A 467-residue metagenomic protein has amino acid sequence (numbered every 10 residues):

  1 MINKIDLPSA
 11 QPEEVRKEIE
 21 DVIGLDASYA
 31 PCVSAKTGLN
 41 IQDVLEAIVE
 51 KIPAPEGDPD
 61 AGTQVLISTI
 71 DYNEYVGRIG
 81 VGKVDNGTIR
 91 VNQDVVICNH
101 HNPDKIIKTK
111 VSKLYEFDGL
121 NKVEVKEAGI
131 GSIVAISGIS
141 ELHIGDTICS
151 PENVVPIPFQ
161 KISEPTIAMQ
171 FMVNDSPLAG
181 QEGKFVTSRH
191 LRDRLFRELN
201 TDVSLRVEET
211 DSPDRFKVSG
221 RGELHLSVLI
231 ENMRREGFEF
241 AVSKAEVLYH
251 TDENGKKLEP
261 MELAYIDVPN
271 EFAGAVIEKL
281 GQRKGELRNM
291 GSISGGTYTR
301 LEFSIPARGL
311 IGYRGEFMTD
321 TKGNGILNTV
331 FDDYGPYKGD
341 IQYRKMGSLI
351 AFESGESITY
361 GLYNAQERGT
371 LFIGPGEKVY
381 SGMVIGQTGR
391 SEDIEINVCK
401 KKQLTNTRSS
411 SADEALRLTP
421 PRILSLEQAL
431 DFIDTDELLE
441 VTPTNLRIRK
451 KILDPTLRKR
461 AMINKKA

Functional and structural regions predicted by a protein language model:
K4-A27, E46: GTPase G-domain guanine-specificity segment
K4-S9, A35-N40, D71-E74, N86-I89 (+13 more regions): Conserved nucleotide-binding/hydrolysis micro-motifs of P-loop NTPases
I19, D146-C149, K217, E223-E239 (+4 more regions): Charge-rich, low-aromatic oligomerization/scaffolding segments with amphipathic character
I23-I144, I148, E246, A264-D267 (+3 more regions): Conserved catalytic-core segments of large NTP-driven translation/proteostasis enzymes
D85-P213, R235: Catalytic P-loop NTP-binding/switch module of NTPases
F117, K122-V125, L258, I305 (+2 more regions): Long insertion/accessory domains within large nucleic-acid-processing enzymes
E127-I130, V134-V155, F159-I167, V173 (+9 more regions): Internal insertion modules embedded within essential enzymes
V154, I162-S292, R308: Charged, conformationally dynamic linker/hinge segments that couple catalytic or nucleotide-dependent chemistry
